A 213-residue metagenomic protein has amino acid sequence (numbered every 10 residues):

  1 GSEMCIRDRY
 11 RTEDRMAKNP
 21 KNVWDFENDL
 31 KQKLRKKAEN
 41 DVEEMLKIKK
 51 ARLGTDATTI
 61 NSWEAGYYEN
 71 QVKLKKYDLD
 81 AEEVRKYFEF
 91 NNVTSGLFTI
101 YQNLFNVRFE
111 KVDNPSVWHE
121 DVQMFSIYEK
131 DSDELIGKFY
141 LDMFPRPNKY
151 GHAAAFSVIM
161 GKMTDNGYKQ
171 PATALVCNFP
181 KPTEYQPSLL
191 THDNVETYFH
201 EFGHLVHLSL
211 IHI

Functional and structural regions predicted by a protein language model:
G1-I6: Short, small-residue-biased leader/transition segments that mark boundaries at the very start of proteins
R7-F179: Active-site-proximal, well-structured secondary-structure segments within enzyme catalytic domains
N91-N92, L189-T197: Short, conserved micro-motifs enriched in small and acidic residues
Y150-H152, Y185-L189: Short conserved micro-motifs at the rims of enzyme active sites and ligand-binding pockets
F179-T183, L210: Short, histidine-centered active-site or binding-site loop motifs used for metal coordination, general acid-base
P187-L190, L208-I211: Post-HEXXH active-site segment of zinc metalloproteases
D193-L208: Active-site recognition of the HExxH zinc-binding catalytic motif
